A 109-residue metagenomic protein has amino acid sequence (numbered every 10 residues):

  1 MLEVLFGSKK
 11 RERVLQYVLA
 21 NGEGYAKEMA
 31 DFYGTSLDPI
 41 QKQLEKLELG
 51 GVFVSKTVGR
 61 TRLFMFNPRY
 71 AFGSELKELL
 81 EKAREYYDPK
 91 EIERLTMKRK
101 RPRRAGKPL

Functional and structural regions predicted by a protein language model:
L2-R11, Y25, T57-L80: Short, cationic-aromatic polyanion-contact patches
E12-Q16: Pre-recognition alpha-helix immediately N-terminal to the DNA-recognition helix within helix-turn-helix or winged-helix
V18-N21: Short helix-capping/hinge SLiMs at alpha-helix to coil transitions
E28-F32: A short acidic, leucine-rich amphipathic alpha-helix
D38: Key DNA-contact positions within bacterial/archaeal DNA-binding proteins
L44-E45: Short, hydrophobic-biased segments on the C-terminal half of alpha helices that form "recognition helices"
E48-V58: A short, conserved structural fragment
P68-L109: Amphipathic alpha-helical dimerization/coiled-coil segments that flank or bridge DNA-binding/regulatory modules
